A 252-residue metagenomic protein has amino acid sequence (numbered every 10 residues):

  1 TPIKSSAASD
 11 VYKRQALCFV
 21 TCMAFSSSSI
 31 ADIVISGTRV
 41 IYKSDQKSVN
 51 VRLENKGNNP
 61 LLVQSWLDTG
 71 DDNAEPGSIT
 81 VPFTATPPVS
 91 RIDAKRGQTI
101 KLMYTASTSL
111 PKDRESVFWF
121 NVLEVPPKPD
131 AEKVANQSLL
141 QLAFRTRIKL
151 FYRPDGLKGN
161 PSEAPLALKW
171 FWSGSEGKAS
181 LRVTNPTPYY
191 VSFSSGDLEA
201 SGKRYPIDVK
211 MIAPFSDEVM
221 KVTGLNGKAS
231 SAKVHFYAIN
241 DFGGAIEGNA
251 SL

Functional and structural regions predicted by a protein language model:
T1-Q15: Single conserved hydrophobic/aromatic residue that forms the stacking wall/gate of nucleotide- or nucleobase-binding
A31-E54, N160-E176, V209: Beta-sheet-dominated interaction scaffolds and their linkers
L53-G57, L181-T187: Asparagine-centered strand-capping/turn motif at beta-strand->loop junctions
N59-L67, Y190-G196, G248: Short, hydrophobic/aromatic beta-strand segments
T69-I79, F193-L198: Short, basic/aromatic beta-hairpin or loop at an interaction surface
E75-T108, G202-K228: Intrinsically disordered, low-complexity Pro/Gly/Ser/Thr-rich segments with frequent PxxP/GP/PP motifs and embedded
S107-L157, K228-L252: Terminal connector regions
